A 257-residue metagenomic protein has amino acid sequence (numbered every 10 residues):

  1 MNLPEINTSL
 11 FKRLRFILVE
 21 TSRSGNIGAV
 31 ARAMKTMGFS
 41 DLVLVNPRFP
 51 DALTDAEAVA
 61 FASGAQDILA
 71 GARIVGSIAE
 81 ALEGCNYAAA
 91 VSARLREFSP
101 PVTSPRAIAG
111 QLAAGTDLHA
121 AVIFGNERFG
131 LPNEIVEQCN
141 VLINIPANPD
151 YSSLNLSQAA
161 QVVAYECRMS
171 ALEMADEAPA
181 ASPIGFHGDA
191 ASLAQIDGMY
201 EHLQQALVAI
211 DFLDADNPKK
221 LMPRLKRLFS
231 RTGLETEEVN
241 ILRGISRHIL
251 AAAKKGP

Functional and structural regions predicted by a protein language model:
M1-P257: Post-transcriptional modification and biogenesis factors for structured RNAs of the translation apparatus
